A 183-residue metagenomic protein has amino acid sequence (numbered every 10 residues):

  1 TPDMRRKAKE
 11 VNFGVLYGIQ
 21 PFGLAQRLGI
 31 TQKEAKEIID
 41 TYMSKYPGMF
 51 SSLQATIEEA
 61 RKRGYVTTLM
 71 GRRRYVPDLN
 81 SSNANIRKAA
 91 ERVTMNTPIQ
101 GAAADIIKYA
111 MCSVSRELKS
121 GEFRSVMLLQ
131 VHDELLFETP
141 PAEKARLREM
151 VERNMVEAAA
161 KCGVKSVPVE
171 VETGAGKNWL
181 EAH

Functional and structural regions predicted by a protein language model:
T1-H183: Conserved catalytic core of nucleotide polymerization and phosphodiester-bond processing enzymes
